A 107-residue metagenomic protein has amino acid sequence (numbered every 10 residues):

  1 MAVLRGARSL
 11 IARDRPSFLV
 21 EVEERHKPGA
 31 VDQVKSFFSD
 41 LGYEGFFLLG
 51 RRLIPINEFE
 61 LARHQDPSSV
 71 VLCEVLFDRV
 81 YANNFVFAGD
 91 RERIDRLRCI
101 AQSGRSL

Functional and structural regions predicted by a protein language model:
M1-D95, I100-S103: Conserved acidic-Pro-Pro-aromatic motif
S106-L107: Non-catalytic, C-terminal membrane-associated alpha-helical segments of glycosyltransferases
